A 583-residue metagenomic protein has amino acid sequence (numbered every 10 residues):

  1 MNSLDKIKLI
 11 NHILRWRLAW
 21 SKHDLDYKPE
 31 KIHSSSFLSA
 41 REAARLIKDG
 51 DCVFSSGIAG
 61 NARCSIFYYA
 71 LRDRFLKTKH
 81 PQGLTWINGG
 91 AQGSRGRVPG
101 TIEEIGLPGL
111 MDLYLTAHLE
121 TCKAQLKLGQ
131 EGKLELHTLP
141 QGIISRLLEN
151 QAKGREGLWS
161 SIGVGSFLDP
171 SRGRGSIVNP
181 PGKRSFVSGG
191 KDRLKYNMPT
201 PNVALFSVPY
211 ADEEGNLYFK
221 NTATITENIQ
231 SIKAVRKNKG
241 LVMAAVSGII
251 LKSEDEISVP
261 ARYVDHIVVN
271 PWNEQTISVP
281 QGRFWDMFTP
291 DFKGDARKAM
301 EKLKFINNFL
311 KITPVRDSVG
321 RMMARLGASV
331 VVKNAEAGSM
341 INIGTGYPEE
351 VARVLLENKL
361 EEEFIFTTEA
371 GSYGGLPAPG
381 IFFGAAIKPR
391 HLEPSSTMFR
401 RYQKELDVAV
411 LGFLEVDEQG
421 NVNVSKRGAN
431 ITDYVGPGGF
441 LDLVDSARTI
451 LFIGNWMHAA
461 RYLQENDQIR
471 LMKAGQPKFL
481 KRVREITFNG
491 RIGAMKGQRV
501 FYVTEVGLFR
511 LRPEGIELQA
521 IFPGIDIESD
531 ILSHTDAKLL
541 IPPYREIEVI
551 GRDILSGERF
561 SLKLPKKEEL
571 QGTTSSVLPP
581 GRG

Functional and structural regions predicted by a protein language model:
N2-R45, A59-F75, G90-E104, G109-K304 (+1 more regions): Conserved phosphate- and dinucleotide-binding cores of soluble alpha/beta proteins, encompassing both enzyme active
Y27-I32, I306-G320: Glycine-rich phosphate-binding "P-loop"
A44, Q82, V315-D317, R325-E336 (+2 more regions): Glycine-rich phosphate/ribose-binding loops and adjacent secondary-structure elements that form binding surfaces
D51, H80-L84, D112, E336-S339: Nucleotide donor/acceptor-binding cores
C52-I58, T85-G89, M340: Short glycine-rich or small-residue beta-strand-to-loop segments that form or flank ligand, phosphate, metal/Fe-S
D73-T85, F364: Beta-solenoid repeat scaffold
L84-W86, V242, I341, F366 (+1 more regions): Hydrophobic/aromatic residues located in beta-strands of well-ordered beta-sheets within soluble catalytic
G344-E350, R552-D553: A glycine-rich phosphate-binding loop feature that marks nucleotide/adenosyl-phosphate handling sites
